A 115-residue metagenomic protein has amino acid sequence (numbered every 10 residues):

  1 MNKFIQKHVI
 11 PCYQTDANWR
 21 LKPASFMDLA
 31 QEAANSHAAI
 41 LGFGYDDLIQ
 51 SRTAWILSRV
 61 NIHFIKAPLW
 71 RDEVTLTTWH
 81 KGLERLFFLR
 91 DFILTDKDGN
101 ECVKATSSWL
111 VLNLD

Functional and structural regions predicted by a protein language model:
M1-L57, T106, N113-D115: Hot-dog-fold acyl-thioester-processing enzymes
N2-I5, N61-D115: HotDog/MaoC-like acyl-thioester-processing domains
